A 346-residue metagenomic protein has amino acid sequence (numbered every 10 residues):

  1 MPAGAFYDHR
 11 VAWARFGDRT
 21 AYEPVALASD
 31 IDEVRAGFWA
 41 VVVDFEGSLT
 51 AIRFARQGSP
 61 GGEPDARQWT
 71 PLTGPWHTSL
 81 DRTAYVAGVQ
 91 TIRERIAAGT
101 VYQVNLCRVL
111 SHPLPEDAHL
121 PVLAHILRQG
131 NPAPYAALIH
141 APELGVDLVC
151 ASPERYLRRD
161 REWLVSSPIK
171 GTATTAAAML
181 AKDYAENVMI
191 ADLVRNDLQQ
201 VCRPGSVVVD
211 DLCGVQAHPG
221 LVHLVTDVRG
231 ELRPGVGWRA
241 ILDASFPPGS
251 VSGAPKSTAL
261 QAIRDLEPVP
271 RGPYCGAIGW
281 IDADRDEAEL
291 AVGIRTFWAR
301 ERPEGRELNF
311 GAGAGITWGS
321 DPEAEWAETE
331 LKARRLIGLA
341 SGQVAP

Functional and structural regions predicted by a protein language model:
M1-P346: Extended alpha-helical targeting/anchoring segments, especially N-terminal organellar/secretory targeting helices
